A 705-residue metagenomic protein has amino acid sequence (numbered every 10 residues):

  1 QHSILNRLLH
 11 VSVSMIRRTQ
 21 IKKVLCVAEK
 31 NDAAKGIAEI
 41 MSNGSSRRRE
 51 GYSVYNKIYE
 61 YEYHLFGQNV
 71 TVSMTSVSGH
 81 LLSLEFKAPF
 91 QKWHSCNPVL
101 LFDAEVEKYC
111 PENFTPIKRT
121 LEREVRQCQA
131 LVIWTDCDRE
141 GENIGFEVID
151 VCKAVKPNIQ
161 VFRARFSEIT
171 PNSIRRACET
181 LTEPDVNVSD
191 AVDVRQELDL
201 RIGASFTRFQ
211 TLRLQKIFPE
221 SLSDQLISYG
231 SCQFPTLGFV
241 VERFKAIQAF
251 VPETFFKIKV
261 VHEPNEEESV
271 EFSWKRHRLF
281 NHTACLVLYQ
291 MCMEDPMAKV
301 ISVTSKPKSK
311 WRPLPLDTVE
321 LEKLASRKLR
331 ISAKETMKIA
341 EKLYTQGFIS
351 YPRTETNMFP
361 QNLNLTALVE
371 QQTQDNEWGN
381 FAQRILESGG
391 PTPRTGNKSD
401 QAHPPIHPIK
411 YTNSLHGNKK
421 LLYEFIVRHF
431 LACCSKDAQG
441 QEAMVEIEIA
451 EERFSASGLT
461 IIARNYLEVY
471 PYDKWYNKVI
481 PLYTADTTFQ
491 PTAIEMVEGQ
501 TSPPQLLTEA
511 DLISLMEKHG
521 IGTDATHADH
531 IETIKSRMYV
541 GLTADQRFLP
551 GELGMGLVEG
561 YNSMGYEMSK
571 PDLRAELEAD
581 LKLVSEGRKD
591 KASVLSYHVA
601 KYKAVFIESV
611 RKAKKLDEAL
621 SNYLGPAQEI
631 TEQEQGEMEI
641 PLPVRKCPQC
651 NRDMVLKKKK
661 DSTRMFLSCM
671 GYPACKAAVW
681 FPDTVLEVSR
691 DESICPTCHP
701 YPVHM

Functional and structural regions predicted by a protein language model:
S3, R7-L8, S12-F206, T392 (+4 more regions): Intrinsically disordered, low-complexity regulatory segments
I16-L25, V151, P184, A249 (+3 more regions): Basic, low-complexity terminal or inter-domain segments flanking catalytic cores
G51-A88, F234-F280, C433-K478, S668: Structured, non-catalytic alpha/beta "coupling" segments that mediate domain-domain communication and provide generic
N113, R126-Q127, I169-V260, K306: C-terminal or mid-to-C-terminal helical accessory/interaction module adjacent to the motor/catalytic core
D136, K328-S332: A conserved hydrophobic secondary-structure block that centers on an alpha-helix together with its immediately flanking
R278-L314, E322: Metal- or metallocofactor-binding catalytic centers and their adjacent structured scaffolds across diverse enzyme
V303, W311-A325, S350-R353, P503-L515: Short acidic, hydrophobic short linear motifs in intrinsically disordered regions
